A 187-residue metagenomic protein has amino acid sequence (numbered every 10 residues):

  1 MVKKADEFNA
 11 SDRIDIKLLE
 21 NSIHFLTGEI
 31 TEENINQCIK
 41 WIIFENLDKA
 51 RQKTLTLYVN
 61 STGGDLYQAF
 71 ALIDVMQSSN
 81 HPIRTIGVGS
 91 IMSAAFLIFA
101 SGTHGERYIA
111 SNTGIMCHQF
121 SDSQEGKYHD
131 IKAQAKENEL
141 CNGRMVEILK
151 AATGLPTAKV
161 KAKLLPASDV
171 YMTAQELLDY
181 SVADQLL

Functional and structural regions predicted by a protein language model:
M1-L187: Terminal-region recognition feature
